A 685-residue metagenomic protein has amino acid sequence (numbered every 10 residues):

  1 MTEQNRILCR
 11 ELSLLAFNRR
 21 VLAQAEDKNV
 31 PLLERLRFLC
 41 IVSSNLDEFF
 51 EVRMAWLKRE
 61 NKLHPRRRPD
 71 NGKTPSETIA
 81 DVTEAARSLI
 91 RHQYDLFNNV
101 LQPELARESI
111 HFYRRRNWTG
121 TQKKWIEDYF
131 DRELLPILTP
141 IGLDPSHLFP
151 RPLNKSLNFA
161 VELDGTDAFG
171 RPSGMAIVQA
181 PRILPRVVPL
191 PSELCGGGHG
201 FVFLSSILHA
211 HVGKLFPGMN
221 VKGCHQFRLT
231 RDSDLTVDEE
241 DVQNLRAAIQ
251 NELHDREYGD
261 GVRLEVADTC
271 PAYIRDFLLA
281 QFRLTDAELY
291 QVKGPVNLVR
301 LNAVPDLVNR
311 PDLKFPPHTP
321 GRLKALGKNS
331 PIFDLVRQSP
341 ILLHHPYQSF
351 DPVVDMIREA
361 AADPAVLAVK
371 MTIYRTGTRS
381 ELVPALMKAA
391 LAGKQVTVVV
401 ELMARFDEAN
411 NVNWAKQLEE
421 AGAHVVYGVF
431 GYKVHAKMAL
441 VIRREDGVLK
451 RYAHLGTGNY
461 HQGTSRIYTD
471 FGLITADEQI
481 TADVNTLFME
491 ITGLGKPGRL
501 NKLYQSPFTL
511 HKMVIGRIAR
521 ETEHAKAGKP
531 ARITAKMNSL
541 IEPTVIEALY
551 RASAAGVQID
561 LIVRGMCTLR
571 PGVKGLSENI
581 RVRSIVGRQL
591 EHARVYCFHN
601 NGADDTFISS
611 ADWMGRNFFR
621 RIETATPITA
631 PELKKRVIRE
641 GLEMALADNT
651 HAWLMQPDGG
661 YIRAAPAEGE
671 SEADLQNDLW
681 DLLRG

Functional and structural regions predicted by a protein language model:
M1-I533, R551, A555, C567-G685: N-terminal localization/anchoring segments of enzymes in phospholipid and broader phosphate metabolism
N538: Cofactor-pocket helix-loop regions in the catalytic cores of large enzyme subunits
P543-I546, Y550: Glycine/threonine-rich ATP-lid/beta-loop region of ATP-binding domains
Q558-I562: Hydrophobic alpha/beta core scaffold segments
